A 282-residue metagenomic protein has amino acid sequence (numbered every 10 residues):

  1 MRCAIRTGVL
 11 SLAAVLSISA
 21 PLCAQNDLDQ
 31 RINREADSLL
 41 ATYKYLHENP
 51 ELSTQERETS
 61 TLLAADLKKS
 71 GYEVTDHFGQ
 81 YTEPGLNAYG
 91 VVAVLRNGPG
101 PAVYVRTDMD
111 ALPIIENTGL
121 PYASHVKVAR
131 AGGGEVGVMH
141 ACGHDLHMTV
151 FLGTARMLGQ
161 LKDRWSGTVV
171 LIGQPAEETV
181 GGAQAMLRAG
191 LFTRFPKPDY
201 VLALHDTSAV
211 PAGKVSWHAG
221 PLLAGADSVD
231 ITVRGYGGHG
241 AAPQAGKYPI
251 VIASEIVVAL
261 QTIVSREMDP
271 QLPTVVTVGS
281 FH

Functional and structural regions predicted by a protein language model:
M1-I5: N-terminal secretory signal peptides that target proteins for export/translocation
G8-A20: Bacterial N-terminal signal peptides
V15, N97, V150, R188-A189 (+1 more regions): Residue-level recognition of conserved structural "scaffold" positions that shape functional pockets and channels
I18-L22, D29, Y43, A183 (+1 more regions): A generic alpha-helix preference that emphasizes hydrophobic side chains
Q25-H140, T149-S166: Acidic/His- and Gly-rich active-site-bordering loop/insert found across diverse amide/peptide-bond hydrolases
G90, K127-M139, D145-L146, L158 (+1 more regions): Histidine/acidic-residue-rich, glycine-tolerant segments that coordinate divalent metal ions
